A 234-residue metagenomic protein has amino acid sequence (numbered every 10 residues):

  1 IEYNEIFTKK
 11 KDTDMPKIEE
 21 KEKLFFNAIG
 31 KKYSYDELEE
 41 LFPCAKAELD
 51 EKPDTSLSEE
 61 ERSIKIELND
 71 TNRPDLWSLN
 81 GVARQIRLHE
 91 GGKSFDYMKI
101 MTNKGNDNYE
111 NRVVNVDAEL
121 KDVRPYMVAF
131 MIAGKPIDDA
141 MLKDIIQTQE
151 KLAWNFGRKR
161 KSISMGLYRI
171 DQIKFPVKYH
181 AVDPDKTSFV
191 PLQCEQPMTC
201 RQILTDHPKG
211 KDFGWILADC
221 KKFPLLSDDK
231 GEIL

Functional and structural regions predicted by a protein language model:
I1-D14: Short, Lys/Arg-enriched N-terminal segments with co-localized hydrophobic residues within the first ~10-30 amino acids
K11-L234: RNA/tRNA-interacting regions in translation and RNA-turnover enzymes
